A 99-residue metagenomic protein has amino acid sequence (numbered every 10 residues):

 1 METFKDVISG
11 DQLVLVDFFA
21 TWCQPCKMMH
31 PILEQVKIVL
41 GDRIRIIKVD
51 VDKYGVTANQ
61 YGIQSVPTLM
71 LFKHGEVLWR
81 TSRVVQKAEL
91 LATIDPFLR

Functional and structural regions predicted by a protein language model:
M1-V14, G55: A short beta-strand-turn-helix
Q12, F19-W22, S65: Short pre-active-site segment immediately N-terminal to redox-active cysteine/selenocysteine motifs in thiol-based
L15-V16, I46, L69: Hydrophobic beta-strand anchors of alpha/beta hydrolase catalytic cores
A20, V51, H74: Active-site loop/turn elements of alpha/beta-hydrolase fold enzymes, especially the short glycine-/histidine-rich
K27-L40: Typically the conserved alpha-helix immediately C-terminal to a functionally engaged Cys/Sec in thioredoxin-like
V51-A58: Structural microenvironment flanking redox-active thiols in thiol-disulfide oxidoreductases
Y61-M70: Structural micro-motif
L71-R99: Non-catalytic, surface beta->alpha helical segment in thiol-disulfide oxidoreductase systems
